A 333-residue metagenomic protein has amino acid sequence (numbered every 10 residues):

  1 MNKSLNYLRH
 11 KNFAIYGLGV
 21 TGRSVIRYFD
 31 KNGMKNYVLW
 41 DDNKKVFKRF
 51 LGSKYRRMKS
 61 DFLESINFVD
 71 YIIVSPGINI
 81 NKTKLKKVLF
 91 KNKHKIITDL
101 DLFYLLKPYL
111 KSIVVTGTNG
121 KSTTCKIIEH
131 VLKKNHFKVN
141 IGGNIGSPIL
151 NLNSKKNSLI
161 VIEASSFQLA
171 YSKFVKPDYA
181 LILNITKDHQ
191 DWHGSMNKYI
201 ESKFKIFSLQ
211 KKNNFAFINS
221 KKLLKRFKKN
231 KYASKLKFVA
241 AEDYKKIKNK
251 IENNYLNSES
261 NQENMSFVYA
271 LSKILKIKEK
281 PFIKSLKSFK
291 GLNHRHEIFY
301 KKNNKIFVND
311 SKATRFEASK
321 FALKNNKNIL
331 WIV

Functional and structural regions predicted by a protein language model:
M1-V114, R295-E297: Short, basic phosphate-binding NTP loop
N2-N12, S24-Y28, N32, K138 (+1 more regions): Nucleotide phosphate-binding/pyrophosphate-handling subdomain across enzymes that bind or process nucleotide phosphates
G19, D42-N43, I145, S220-K222: Residues in the short beta-alpha loop(s) of Rossmann-like NAD(P)-binding domains
V20, N119-T123, Q262, A313: Residue-level detector of alpha-helix initiation sites
R27-D30, L63-N67, P76-A216, L224-A233 (+1 more regions): Phosphate-binding loop of NTP-binding sites
N36-D42, A216-S220, I332-V333: Short internal beta-strands
V38-D41, D99-L102, A233-K246, I283-K287 (+1 more regions): Beta-strand->loop->alpha-helix junctions that form or flank phosphate-binding loops in nucleotide-handling enzymes
F50-D61, K93-I96, L110, N157-S158 (+1 more regions): Active-site regions of enzymes building and remodeling cell-envelope glycoconjugates
